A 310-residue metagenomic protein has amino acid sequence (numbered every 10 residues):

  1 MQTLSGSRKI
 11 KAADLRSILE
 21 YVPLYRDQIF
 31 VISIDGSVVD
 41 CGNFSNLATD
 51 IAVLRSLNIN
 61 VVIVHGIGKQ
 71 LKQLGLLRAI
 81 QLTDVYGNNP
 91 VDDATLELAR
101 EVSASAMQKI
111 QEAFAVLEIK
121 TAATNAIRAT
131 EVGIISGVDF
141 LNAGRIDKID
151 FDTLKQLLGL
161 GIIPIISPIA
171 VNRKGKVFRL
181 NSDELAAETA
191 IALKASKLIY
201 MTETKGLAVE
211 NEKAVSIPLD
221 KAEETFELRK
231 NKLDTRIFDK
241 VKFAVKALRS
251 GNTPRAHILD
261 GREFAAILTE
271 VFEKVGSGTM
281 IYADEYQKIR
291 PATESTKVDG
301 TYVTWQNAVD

Functional and structural regions predicted by a protein language model:
M1-I258, R262, E285-T301, W305: Nucleotide/pyrophosphate-binding catalytic subdomain
V215-I217, T269-D284: Conserved, well-ordered active-site substructure
G261-E270: C-terminal alpha-helical cap/extension of soluble enzyme domains
A308-D310: Active-site rim helix/loop that mediates acceptor-substrate recognition in acyltransferases
